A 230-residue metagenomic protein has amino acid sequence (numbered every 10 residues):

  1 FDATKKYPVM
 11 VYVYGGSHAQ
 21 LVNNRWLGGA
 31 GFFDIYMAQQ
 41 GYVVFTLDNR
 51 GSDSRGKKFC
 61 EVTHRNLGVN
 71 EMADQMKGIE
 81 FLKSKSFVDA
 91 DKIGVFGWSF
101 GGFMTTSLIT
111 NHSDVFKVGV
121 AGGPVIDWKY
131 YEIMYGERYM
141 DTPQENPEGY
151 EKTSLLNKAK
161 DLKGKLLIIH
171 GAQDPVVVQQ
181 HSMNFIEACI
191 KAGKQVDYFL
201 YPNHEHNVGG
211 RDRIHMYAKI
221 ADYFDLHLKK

Functional and structural regions predicted by a protein language model:
F1-K230: Serine-hydrolase catalytic core recognition
